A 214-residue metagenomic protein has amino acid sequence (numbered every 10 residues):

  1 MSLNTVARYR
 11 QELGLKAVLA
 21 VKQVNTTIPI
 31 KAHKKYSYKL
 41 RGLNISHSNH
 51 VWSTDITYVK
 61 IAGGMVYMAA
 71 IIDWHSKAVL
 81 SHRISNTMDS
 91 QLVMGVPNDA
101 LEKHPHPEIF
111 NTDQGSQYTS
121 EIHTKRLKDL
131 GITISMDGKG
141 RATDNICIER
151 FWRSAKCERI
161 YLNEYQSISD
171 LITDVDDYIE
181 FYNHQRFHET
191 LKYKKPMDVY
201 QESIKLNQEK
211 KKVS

Functional and structural regions predicted by a protein language model:
M1-S48, K195-I204: Basic, flexible linker segments flanking DNA-binding modules in nucleic acid-interacting mobile-element proteins
V6, R10, L40, D55 (+10 more regions): Mobile genetic element proteins and their domesticated derivatives, centered on retroelements and DNA transposons
T27-P29, T112-Q114, S120-H123, L127 (+3 more regions): RNase H-like two-metal-ion nuclease catalytic core shared by retroviral integrases and related mobile-element nucleases
I45-L80, N86-T87: An active-site-proximal beta-strand-loop segment
G64, H82-H104, T119: Active-site beta-loop-alpha junctions of metal-dependent nucleic acid enzymes, especially the RNase H-like/DDE
S76-H82, I134-D137, Y161-L162: Short small-residue beta-strand/loop micro-motif enriched in glycine and branched aliphatics
K128-I132, S154-S214: C-terminal domain-tail junction helix/linker
